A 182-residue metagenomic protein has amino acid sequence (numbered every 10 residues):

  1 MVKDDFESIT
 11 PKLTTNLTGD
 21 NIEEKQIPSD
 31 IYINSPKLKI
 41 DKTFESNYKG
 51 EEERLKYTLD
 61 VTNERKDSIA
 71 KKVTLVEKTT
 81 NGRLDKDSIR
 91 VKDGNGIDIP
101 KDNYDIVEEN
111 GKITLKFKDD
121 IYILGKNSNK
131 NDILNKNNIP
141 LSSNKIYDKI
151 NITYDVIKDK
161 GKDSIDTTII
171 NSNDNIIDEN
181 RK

Functional and structural regions predicted by a protein language model:
M1-I22, K116-D174: Low-complexity, intrinsically disordered segments enriched in Ser/Thr together with acidic residues
L13-T15, K42, L59, L75 (+2 more regions): Extracellular/surface recognition and adhesion modules
L17, F44, V61-N63, V156: Hydrophobic beta-strand positions in extracellular immunoglobulin-like domains
I22-Y32, I177-K182: Terminal edge beta-strands and adjacent linker/stalk segments of extracellular immunoglobulin-superfamily beta-sandwich
D30-G50, K78-T80: Low-complexity, acidic Ser/Thr/Pro/Gly-rich terminal tails and inter-domain linkers that flank the onset of structured
P36-L38, L84, K182: Proline-centered linker/hinge motifs at extracellular inter-domain junctions
G50-V76: Short beta-strand elements of extracellular/lumenal beta-sandwich folds
K71-L134: A surface/secretory-pathway sequence property marking extracellular, secreted, or lumenal proteins enriched
